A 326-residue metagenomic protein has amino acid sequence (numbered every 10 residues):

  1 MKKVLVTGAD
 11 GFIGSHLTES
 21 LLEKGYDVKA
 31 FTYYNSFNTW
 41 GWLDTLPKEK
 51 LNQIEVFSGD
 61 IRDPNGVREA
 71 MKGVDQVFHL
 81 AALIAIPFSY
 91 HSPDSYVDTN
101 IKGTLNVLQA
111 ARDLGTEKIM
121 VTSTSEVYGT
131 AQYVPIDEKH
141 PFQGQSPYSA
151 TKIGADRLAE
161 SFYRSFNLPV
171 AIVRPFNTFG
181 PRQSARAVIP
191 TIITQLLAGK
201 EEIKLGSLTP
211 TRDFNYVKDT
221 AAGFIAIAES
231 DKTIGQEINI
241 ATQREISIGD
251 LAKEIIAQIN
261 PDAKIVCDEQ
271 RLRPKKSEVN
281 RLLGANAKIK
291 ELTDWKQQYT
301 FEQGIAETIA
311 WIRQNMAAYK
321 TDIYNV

Functional and structural regions predicted by a protein language model:
M1-T178, I248, Y299, E307-N315 (+1 more regions): N-terminal Rossmann-like NAD(P)+-binding domain of SDR-like oxidoreductases, especially those catalyzing
L17, I192, A221-A228, A252-I255 (+2 more regions): Hydrophobic "lid"/C-terminal helical patch of Rossmann-like NAD(P)-dependent dehydrogenase/epimerase domains
K48-I54, F166-P169, I193-K204, S230 (+2 more regions): A short C-terminal helix-loop "cap" of Rossmann-like NAD(P)-dependent dehydrogenase/epimerase domains
R62, H91, T99-K102, S146 (+7 more regions): Residue-level signal for the nucleotide or nucleotide-sugar donor/cofactor binding architecture
I153, T178-T191, A198-E201, V217-K218 (+3 more regions): Glycine/proline-rich active-site loop of Rossmann-fold NAD(P)-dependent oxidoreductases
P181-R186, T209-A221, E237-A257, R273 (+2 more regions): Substrate-binding strand-loop-helix patch in Rossmann-like NAD(P)-dependent oxidoreductase/epimerase domains
S207, Q236-I238, S247-K253, N260-R281 (+2 more regions): C-terminal "lid/loop" region of Rossmann-like NAD(P)-dependent oxidoreductases
A228-K232, I259, I312-M316: Short, hydrophobic alpha-helical segments
